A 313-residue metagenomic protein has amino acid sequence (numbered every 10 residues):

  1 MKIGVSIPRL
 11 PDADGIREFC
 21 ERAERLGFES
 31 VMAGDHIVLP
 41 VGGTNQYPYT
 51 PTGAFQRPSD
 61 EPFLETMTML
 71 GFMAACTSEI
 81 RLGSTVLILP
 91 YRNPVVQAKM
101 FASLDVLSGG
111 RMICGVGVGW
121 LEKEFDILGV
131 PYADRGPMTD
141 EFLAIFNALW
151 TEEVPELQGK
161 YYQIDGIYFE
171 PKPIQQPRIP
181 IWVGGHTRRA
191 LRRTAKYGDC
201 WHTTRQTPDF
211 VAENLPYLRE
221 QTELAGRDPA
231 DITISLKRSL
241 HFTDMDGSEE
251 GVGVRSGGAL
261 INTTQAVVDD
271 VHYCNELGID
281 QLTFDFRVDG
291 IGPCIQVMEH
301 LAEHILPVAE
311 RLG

Functional and structural regions predicted by a protein language model:
M1-G313: Active-site-adjacent structural elements that line small-molecule/cofactor binding pockets in enzymes
